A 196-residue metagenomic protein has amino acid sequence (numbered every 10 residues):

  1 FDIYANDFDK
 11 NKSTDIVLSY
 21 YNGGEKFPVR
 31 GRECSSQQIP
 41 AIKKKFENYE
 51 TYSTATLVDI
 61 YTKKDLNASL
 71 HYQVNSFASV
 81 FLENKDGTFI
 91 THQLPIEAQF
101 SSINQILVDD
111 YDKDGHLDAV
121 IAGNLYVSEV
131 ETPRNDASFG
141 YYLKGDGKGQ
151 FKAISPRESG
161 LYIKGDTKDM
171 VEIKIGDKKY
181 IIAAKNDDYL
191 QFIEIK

Functional and structural regions predicted by a protein language model:
F1-K196: Beta-propeller-forming repeat regions
